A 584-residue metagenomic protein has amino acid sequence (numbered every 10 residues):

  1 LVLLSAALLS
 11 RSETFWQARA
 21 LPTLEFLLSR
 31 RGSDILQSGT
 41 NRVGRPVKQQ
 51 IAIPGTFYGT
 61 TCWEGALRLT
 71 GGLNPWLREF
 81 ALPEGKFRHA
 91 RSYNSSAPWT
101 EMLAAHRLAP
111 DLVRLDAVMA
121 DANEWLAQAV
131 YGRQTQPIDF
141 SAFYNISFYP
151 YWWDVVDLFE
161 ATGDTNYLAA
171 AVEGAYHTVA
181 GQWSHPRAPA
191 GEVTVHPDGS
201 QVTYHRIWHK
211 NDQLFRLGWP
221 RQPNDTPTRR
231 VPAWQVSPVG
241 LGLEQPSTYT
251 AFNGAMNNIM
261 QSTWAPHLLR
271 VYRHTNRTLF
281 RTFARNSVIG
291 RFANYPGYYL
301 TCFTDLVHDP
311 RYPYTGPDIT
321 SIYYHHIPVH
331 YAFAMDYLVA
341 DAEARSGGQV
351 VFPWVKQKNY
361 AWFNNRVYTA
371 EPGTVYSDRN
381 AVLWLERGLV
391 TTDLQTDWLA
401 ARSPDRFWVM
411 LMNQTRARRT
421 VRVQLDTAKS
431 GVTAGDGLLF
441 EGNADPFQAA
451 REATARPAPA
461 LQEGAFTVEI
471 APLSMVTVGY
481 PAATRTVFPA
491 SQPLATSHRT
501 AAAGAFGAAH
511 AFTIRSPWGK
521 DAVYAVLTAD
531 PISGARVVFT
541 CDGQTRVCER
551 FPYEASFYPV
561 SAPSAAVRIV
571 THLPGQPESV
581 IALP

Functional and structural regions predicted by a protein language model:
L1-A188, T194-S262, N286-S287: Catalytic cores of extracellular degradative/oxidative enzymes
L269, S377-V432, G507-D521, A525-A535: Carbohydrate-binding surface patches
R345-D405, L494: Glycan-recognition and catalytic regions of carbohydrate-active enzymes
A455-T496: C-terminal beta-strand-rich structural cap/linker in extracellular carbohydrate-active enzymes
A490-P493, Q576-P584: Edge beta-strands of extracellular beta-sandwich domains
R546-P552: Short beta-strand segments within Ig-like beta-sandwich modules, predominantly Fibronectin type-III
Y558-A565: Surface-exposed, short loops/turns at beta-strand junctions within beta-sandwich domains
